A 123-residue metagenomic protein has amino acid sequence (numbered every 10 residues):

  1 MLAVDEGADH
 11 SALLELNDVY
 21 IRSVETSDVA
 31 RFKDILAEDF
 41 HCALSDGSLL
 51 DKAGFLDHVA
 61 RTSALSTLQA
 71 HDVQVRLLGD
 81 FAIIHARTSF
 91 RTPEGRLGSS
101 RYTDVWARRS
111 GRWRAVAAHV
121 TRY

Functional and structural regions predicted by a protein language model:
M1-D34, D39-Y123: A beta-strand edge to alpha-helix "cap/lid" segment located at domain peripheries
